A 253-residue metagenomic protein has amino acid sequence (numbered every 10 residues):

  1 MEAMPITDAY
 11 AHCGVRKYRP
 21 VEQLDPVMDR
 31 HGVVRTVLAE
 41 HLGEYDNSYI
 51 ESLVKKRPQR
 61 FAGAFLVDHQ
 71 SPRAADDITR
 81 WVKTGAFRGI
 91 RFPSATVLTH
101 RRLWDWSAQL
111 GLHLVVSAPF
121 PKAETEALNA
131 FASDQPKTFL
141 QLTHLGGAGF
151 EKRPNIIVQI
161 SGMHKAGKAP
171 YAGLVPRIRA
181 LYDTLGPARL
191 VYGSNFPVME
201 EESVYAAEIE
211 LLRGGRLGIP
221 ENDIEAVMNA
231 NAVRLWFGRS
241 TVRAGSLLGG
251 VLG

Functional and structural regions predicted by a protein language model:
M1-H12, Y18-R35, A180, G186-V191 (+1 more regions): Mid-to-C-terminal alpha-helical segments outside catalytic/metal-binding sites
M1-R102, W106-L110, K122: Mid-domain alpha/beta scaffold segments of enzyme catalytic cores
A3, V27-V34, R57-P58, T84-R88 (+5 more regions): Active-site gating loops and adjacent loop-to-helix segments of metal-dependent hydrolytic enzymes
I6-A9, V37-E40, A64-L66, R91 (+4 more regions): Active-site neighborhood of phospho(di)ester-bond hydrolases with catalytic His/Asp-centered motifs
H12, L42, F120, G146 (+3 more regions): Catalytic metal-binding/acid-base residues of hydrolase active sites
Q23, Y49-S52, R80, R102 (+4 more regions): Alpha-helical elements of Rossmann-like donor-binding domains used by nucleotide-donor carbohydrate transfer enzymes
Y45-N47, M199-E202: Short catalytic/ligand-binding loop motif for oxyanion handling, primarily in non-cytosolic enzymes, centered on
T96-V191, G250: Catalytic pocket-lining loop regions of alpha/beta-barrel enzymes, especially the amidohydrolase/enolase/GH5 lineages
